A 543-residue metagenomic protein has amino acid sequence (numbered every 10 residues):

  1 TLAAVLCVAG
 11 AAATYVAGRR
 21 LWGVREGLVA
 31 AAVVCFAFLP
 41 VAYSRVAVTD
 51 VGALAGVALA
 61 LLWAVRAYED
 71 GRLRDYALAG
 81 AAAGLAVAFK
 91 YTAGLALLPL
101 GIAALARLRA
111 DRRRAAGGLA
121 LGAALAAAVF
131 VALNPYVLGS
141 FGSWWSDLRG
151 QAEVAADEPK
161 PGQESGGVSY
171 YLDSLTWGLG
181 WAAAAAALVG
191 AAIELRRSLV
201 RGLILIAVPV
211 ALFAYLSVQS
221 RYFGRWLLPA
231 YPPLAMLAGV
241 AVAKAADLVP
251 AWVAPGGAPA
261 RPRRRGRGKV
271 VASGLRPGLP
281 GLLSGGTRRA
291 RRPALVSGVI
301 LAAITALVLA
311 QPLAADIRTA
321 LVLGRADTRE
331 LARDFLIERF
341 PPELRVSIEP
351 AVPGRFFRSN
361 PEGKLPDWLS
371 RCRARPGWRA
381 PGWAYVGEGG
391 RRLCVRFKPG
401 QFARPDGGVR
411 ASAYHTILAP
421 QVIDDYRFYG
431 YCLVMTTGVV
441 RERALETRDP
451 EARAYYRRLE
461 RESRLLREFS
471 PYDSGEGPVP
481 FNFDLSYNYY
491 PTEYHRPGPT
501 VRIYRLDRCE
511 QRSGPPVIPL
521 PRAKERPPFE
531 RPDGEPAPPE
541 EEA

Functional and structural regions predicted by a protein language model:
T1-W22, L59, W63: Transmembrane-helix motifs of polytopic, lipid-linked glycan transferases
L21, R25, A60-Y76, A86 (+2 more regions): Membrane-interface transmembrane helices that cradle and orient dolichyl/undecaprenyl
A30-C35, L62, A83, V87: Short helix- or helix-capping micro-motifs that position conserved polar/aromatic residues at function-defining sites
R45-G52, F223: Short acidic/glycine- and proline-prone juxtamembrane loop motifs at membrane-interface regions of multi-pass membrane
L54-A55, A77-A79, A83, T92-R107 (+3 more regions): Transmembrane-embedded, aromatic-rich helix segments that form part of the hydrophobic channel/pocket engaging
L85, L98-G202, V208-G224, L307 (+6 more regions): Transmembrane-lumen/periplasm boundary regions of multi-pass, lipid-linked membrane glycan transferases
A123-A124, A128, L195, M236 (+1 more regions): Signature aromatic-anchored transmembrane alpha helix within multi-pass, membrane-resident enzymes that catalyze glycan
E388-G390, C394-R496: Periplasmic/luminal catalytic loop of GT-C fold multi-pass membrane glycosyltransferases that transfer sugars from
